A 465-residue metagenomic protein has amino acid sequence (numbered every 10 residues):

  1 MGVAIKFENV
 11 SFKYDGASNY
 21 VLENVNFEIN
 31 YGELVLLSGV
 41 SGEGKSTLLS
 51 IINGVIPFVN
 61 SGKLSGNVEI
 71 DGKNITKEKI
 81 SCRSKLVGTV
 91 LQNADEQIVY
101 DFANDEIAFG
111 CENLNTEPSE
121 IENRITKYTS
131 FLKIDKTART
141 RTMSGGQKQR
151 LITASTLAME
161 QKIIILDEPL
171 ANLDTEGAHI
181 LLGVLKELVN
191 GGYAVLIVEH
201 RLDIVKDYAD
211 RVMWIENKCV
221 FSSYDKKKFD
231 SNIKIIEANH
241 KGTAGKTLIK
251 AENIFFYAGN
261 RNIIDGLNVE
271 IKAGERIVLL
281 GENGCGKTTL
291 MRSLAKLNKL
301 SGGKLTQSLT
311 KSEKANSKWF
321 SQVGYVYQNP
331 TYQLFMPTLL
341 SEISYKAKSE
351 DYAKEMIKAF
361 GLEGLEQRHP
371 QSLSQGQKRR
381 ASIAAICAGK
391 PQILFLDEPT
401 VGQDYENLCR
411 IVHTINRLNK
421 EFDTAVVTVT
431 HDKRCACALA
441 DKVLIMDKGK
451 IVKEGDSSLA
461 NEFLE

Functional and structural regions predicted by a protein language model:
N53, A295: Helix-to-loop junction immediately C-terminal to a conserved catalytic motif
N67-C82, K304-K318: ABC ATPase NBD Q-loop/coupling interface
S119-K136, E350-L365: Conserved ABC ATPase "signature" region
R139-M143, Q147, H369-L373, Q377: Conserved ABC ATPase signature
L157, I386-C387: ABC ATPase C-loop
I164-E168, L394-D397: Catalytic Walker B motif of ABC-type/P-loop ATPase nucleotide-binding domains
E199-H200, T430-H431: H-loop/switch region of ABC-family ATPase nucleotide-binding domains
C219-H240, K450-E465: Conserved beta-strand-loop-alpha-helix hinge in the C-terminal portion of ABC ATPase nucleotide-binding domains
